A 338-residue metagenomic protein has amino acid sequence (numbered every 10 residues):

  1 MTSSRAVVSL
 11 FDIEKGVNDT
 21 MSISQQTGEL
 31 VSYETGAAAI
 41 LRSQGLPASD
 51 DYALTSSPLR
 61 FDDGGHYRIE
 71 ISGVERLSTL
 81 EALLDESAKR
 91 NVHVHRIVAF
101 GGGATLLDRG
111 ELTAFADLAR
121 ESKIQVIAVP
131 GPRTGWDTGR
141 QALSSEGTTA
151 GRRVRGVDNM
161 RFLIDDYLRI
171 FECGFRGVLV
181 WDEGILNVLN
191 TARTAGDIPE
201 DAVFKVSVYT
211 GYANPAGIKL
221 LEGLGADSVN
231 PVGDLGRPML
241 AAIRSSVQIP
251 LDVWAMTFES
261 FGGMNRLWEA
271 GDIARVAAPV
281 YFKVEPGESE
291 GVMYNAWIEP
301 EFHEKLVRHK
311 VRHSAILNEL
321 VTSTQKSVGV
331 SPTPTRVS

Functional and structural regions predicted by a protein language model:
V7-F175, V180-Y212, N230, R237-S338: Active-site pocket-lining/capping segments in soluble small-molecule metabolic enzymes
A213-G217: Short, glycine/polar-rich helix-capping loops at beta-to-alpha or helix-loop-helix junctions that flank or form
L224-D227: Hydrophobic, aromatic-enriched interface-forming segments
